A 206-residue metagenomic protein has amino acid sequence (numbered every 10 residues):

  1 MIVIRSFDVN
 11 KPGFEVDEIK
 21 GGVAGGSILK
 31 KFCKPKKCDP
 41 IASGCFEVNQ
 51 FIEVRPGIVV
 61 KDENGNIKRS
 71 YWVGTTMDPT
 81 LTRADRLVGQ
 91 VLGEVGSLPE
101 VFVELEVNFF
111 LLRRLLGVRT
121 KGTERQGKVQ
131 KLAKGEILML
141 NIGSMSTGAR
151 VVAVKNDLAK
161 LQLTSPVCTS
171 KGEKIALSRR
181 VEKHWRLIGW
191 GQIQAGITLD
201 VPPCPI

Functional and structural regions predicted by a protein language model:
M1-K11: Conserved GTP-binding G-domain of TRAFAC-class P-loop NTPases and closely related GTPase folds
V9-I206: C-terminal effector/interaction modules appended to NTPase cores
